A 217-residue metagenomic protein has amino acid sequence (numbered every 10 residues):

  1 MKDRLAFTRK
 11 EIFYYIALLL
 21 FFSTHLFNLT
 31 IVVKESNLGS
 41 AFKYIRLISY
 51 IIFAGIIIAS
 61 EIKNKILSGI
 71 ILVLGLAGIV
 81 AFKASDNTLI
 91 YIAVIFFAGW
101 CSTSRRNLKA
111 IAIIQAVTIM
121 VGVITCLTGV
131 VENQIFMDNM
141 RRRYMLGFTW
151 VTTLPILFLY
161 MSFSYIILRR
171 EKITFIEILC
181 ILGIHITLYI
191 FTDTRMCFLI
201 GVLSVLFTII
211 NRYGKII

Functional and structural regions predicted by a protein language model:
K2-F27, F42-I217: Hydrophobic transmembrane helix bundles of membrane-integrated enzymes that assemble and modify cell-envelope
L29-L38, Y50: Extracytoplasmic mature domains of secreted or surface-exposed proteins
